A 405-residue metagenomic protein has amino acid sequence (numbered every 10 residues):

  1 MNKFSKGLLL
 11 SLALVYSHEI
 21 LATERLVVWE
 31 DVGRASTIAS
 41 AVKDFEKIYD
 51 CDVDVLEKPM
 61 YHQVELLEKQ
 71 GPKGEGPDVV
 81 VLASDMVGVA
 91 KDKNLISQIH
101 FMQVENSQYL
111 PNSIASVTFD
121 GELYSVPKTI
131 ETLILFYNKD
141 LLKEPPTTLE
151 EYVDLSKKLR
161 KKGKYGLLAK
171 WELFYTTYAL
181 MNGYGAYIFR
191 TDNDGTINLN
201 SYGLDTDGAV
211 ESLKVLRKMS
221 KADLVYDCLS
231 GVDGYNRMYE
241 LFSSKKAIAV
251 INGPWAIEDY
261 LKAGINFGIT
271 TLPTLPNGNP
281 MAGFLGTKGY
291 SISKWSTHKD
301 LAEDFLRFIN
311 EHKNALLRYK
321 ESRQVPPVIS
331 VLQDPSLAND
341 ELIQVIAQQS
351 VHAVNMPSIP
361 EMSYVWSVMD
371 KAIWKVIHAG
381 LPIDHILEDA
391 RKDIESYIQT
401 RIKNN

Functional and structural regions predicted by a protein language model:
I20-V87, G278, S336, H385 (+1 more regions): Conserved N-terminal structural module of periplasmic/extracytoplasmic solute-binding proteins
K69, P77-D78, N106-K139, G166-A169 (+2 more regions): A structural signal for short loop-to-beta-strand junctions that line the ligand-binding cleft of periplasmic/secreted
S84-I134, E144, L149-L155, G268-T270 (+2 more regions): Hinge/lid segment of periplasmic solute-binding proteins
F101-Y109, Y187-E211, K262, T274-G283: Short, solvent-exposed loop/beta-turn-alpha elements that line the ligand-binding surface or hinge of extracytoplasmic
Y124-K128, L133, V153-D205: Extracytoplasmic/periplasmic solute-binding protein
S156, N198-S230: Glycine-centered hinge/linker elements that transmit conformational signals in sensory and ligand-binding systems
L224, L261-Q324: Extracytoplasmic/periplasmic substrate-recognition and gating elements
T270, Y319-K371, K375, T400-K403: Long, aromatic- and glycine/proline-rich binding clefts that accommodate carbohydrate-like moieties
